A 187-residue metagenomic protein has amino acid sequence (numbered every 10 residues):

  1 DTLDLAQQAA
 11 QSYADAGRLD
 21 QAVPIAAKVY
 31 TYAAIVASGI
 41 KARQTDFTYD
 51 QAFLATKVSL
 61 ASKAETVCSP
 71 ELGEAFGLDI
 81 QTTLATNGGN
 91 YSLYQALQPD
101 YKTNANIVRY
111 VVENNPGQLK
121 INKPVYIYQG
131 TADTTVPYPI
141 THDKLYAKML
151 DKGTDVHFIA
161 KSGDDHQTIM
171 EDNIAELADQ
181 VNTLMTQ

Functional and structural regions predicted by a protein language model:
D1, Q11, Y126-Q129, F158-S162: Extended hydrophobic secondary-structure segments that form protein cores and membrane-embedded regions
D1-D4, D165-Q167: Short, conserved secondary-structure transition motifs
T2-G117: Accessory cap/linker subdomain of secreted extracellular hydrolases
A96, D133-T135: A generic structural signal for short
V108-R109, T135, H142-Q187: C-terminal catalytic histidine-bearing segment of alpha/beta-hydrolase fold enzymes
V112-I121, L184-Q187: Surface-exposed acidic, glycine-flexible loop patches that form ligand/cofactor-binding and adhesion interfaces
I121, Y126-D133: Short beta-strand/loop motif that positions the catalytic acidic residue of the alpha/beta-hydrolase fold
N122, Y138-P139: Short conserved micro-motifs at the rims of enzyme active sites and ligand-binding pockets
